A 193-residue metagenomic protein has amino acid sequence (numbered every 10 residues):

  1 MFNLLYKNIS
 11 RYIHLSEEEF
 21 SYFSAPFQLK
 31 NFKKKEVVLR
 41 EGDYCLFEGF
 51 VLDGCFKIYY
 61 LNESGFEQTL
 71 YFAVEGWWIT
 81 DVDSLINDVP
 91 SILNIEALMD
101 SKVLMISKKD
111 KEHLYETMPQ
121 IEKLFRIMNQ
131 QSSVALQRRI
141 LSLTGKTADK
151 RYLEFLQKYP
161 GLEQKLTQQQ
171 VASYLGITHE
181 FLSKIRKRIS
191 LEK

Functional and structural regions predicted by a protein language model:
M1-Q28: Cyclic nucleotide-binding regulatory module and flanking cytosolic helices
K30, G49, Y71, E96 (+3 more regions): Residues that recognize and position ribonucleotide moieties
E36-A97: Cyclic nucleotide-binding regulatory domains
S91, D110-T147, R151: A small-molecule sensor/coupling module
K146-K193: Phosphate-/nucleic-acid-contacting segments
